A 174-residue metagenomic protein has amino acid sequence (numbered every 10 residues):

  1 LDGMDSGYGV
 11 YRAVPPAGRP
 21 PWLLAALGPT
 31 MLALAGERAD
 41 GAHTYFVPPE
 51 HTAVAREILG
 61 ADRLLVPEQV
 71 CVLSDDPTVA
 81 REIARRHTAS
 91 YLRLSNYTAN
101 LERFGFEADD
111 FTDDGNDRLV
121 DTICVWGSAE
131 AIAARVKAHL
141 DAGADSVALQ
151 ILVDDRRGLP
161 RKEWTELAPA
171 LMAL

Functional and structural regions predicted by a protein language model:
L1-L174: Active-site-adjacent structural elements that line small-molecule/cofactor binding pockets in enzymes
